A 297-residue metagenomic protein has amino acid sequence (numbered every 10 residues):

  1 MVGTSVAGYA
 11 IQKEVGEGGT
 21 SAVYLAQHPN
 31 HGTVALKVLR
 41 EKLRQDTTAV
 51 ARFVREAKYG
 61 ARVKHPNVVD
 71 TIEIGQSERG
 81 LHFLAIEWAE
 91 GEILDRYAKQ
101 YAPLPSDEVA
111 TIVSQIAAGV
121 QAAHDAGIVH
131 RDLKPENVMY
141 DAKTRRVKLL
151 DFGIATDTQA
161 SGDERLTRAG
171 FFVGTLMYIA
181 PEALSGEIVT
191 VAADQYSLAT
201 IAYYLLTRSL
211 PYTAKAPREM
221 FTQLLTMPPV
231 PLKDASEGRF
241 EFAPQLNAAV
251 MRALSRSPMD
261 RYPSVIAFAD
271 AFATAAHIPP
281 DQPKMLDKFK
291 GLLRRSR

Functional and structural regions predicted by a protein language model:
R40-R62: AlphaC helix of the eukaryotic protein kinase fold
T47, A142-P181: Activation segment of protein kinases
E73-G75: A short, aromatic-enriched beta-strand patch in the conserved N-lobe beta-sheet of the protein kinase catalytic domain
R79-I93: Conserved short submotifs of the Hanks-type protein kinase catalytic core that shape the nucleotide-binding pocket
L94-L104: AlphaC helix of the protein kinase catalytic domain
I112-V113: Activation segment signature within eukaryotic-like protein kinase domains
A118-I128: Protein kinase catalytic-loop region centered on the HRD/HxD motif
M177-D281: C-terminal lobe helix-coil module of Hanks-type protein kinase domains
